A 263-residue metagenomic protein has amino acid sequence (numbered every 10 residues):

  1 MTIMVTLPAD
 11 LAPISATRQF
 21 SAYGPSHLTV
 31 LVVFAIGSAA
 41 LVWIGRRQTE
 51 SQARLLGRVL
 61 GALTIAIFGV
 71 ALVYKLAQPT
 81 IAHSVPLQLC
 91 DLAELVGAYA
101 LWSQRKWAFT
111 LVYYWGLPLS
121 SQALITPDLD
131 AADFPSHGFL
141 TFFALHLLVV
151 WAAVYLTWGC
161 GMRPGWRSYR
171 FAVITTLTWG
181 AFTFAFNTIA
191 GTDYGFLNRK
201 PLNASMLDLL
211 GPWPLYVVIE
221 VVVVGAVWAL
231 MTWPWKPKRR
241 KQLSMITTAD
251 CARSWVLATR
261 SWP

Functional and structural regions predicted by a protein language model:
M1-R54: N-terminal topogenic module of multi-pass integral membrane proteins
S15-A35, R170-I174, I189-W228: Membrane-interface transmembrane-helix boundary segments in multi-pass integral membrane proteins
V30-L41, L92-W102, L145-T157, Y216-T232: Hydrophobic cores of alpha-helical transmembrane segments in multi-pass inner/ER membrane proteins, independent
G45-G57, W102-A108, C160-Y169: Membrane-interface helix-boundary motifs at transmembrane edges
L55-V59, S84-L89, F109-L117: Cytoplasmic-side transmembrane-helix entry/capping segments in multi-pass membrane proteins
T64-V73, G116-D128, T176-N187: Aromatic-anchored segments of alpha-helical transmembrane domains
Y74-S84, S103-W107, D128-L140: Membrane-interface helix caps and helix-loop-helix hairpins in membrane proteins
I125-T176: A contiguous pocket-lining binding segment that forms or flanks enzyme active sites
